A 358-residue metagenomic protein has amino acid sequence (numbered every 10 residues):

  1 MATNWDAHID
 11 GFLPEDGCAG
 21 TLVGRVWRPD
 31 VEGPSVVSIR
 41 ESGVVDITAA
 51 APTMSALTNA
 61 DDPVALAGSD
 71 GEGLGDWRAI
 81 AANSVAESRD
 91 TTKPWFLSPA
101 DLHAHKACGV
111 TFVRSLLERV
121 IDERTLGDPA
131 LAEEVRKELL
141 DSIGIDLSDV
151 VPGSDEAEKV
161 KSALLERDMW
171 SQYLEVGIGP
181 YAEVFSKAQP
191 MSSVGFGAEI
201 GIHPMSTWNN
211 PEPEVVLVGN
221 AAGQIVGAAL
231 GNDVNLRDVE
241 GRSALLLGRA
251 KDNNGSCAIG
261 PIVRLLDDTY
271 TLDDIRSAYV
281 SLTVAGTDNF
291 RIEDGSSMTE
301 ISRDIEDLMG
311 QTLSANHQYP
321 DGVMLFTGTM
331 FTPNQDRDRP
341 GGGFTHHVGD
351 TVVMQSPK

Functional and structural regions predicted by a protein language model:
M1, S314, T351: Conduit-forming functional cores of very large proteins
A2-T21, V26-R28, I39, A65-D274 (+1 more regions): Active-site microenvironments in enzyme catalytic cores
A7-L13, L22, D307-H347: A conserved acidic, glycine/proline-rich C-terminal tail/linker
P29-D30, M330-N334, P357-K358: Short, charged beta-turn/beta-strand-edge "cap" motif at the junction between a beta-strand and an adjacent loop
P34-L74: N-terminal cap/recognition module
S38-G43, D338-M354: Short, compositionally biased
G231, A285, T327-G328, Q355-P357: Generic beta-strand/beta-sheet core signal
R264-A315, Y319-P320: A beta-strand-loop signature enriched in Asp, Gly, Thr, and Trp that corresponds to the sialidase/neuraminidase Asp-box
